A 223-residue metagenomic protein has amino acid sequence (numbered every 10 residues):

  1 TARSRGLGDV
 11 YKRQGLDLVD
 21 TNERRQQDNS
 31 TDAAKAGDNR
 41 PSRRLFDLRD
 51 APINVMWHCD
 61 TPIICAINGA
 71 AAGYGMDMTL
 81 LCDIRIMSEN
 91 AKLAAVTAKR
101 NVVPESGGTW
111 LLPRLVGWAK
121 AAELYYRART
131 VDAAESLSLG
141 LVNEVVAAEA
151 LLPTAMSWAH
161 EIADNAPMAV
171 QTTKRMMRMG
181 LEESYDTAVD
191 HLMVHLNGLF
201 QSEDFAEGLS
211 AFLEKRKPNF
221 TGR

Functional and structural regions predicted by a protein language model:
T1-Y11: Single conserved hydrophobic/aromatic residue that forms the stacking wall/gate of nucleotide- or nucleobase-binding
D9-R13, A72-G73, A94, M177: Short, active-site-adjacent cap segments at secondary-structure transitions
L18-N68, L115: An acidic, glycine-rich surface segment that forms the CoA-thioester-binding/catalytic face of crotonase-fold enzymes
F46-I53, A159, M177, V189-L196 (+1 more regions): Hydrophobic alpha-helical core bundles mediating ligand binding, dimerization, or RNAP-core interactions
N54-M168, Q201-S202, A206-S210, R216 (+1 more regions): Crotonase-fold acyl-CoA enzyme core
L124-Y125, M176, G180, H195-F200: Helix-loop "lid/cap" segments that line or gate small-molecule binding pockets
S184-A188: Short beta-strand->loop
